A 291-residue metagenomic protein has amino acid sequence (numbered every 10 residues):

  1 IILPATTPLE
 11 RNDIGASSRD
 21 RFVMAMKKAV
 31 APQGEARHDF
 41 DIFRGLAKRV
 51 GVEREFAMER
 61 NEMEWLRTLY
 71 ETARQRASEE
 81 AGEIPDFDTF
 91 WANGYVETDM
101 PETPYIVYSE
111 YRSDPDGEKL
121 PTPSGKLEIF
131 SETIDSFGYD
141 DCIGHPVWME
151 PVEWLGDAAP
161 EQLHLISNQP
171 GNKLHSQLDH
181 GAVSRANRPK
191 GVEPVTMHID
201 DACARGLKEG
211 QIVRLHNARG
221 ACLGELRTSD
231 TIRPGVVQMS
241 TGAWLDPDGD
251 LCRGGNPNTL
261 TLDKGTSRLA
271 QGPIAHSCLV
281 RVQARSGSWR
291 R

Functional and structural regions predicted by a protein language model:
I1, D13-S17, Q177-L178, R227 (+1 more regions): Short acidic, glycine/serine/threonine-rich loops at helix termini
I1, Q162-H164, P194, V236-V237: Structural motif
I1-E10, V50, Y108, G117-K119 (+2 more regions): Catalytic alpha/large subunits of respiratory electron-transfer oxidoreductases, centered on bis-MGD molybdoenzymes
I1-M26: Flexible glycine/proline-rich, aromatic-decorated loop/lid segments
A5, R44, T122-S124, S131 (+4 more regions): Pocket-edge structural micro-motifs
V30: A conserved amphipathic helix/loop scaffold that creates a polar/acidic microenvironment used either to coordinate
Q33, D39-F90, H175, A182-T196 (+1 more regions): Long, contiguous, secondary-structure-rich segments that constitute the structural scaffold of globular domains
L66-V183: Long, low-complexity segments enriched in small/aliphatic residues
